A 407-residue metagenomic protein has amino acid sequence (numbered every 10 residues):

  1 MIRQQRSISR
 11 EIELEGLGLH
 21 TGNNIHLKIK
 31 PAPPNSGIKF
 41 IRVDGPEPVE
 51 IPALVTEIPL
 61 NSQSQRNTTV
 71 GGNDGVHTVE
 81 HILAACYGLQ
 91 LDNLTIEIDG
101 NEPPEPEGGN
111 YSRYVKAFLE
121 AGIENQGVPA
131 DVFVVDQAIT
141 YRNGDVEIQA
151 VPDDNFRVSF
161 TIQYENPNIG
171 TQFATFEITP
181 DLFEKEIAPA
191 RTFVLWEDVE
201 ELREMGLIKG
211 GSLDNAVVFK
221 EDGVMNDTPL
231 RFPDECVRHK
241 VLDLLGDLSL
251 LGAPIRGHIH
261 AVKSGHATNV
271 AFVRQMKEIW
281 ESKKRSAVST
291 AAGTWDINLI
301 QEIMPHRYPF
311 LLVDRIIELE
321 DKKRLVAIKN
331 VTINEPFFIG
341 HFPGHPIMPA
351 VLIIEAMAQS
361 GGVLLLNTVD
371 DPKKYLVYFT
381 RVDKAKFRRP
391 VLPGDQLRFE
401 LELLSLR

Functional and structural regions predicted by a protein language model:
M1-D92, E97-S289: C-terminal regulatory domains involved in ligand/effector binding and gene-expression control
S7-E11, W295-I300, R398-F399: Short Pro/Gly-enriched beta-strand edge/turn motifs at strand-loop
K30, D99, Q163-E165, N330-T332 (+2 more regions): Solvent-exposed residues in well-ordered beta-strands and their adjoining turns, especially edge/terminal strands
L83-Q90, V351, E355, P390: Short, charge-rich binding segments
L91, V313-D314, F379-V382: Hydrophobic residues on conserved beta-strands that form the core of alpha/beta folds
R238-L251, I347-P372: Active-site helix/loop of acyl-thioester processing domains in fatty-acid/polyketide metabolism, spanning hotdog-fold
G252-A261, A287-T294, G361-E400: Hydrophobic beta-strand-centered segment that forms part of the acyl-chain substrate-binding groove
S282-I347, D371-L376, R388-L392, L404-R407: Non-catalytic linker/capping segments at the edges of enzyme domains
